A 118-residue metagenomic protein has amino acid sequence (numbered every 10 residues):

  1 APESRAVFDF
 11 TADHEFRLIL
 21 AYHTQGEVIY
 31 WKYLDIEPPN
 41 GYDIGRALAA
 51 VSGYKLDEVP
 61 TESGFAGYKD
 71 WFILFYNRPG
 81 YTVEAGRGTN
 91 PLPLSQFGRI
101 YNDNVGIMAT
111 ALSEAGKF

Functional and structural regions predicted by a protein language model:
A1-F118: Metallocarboxypeptidase
